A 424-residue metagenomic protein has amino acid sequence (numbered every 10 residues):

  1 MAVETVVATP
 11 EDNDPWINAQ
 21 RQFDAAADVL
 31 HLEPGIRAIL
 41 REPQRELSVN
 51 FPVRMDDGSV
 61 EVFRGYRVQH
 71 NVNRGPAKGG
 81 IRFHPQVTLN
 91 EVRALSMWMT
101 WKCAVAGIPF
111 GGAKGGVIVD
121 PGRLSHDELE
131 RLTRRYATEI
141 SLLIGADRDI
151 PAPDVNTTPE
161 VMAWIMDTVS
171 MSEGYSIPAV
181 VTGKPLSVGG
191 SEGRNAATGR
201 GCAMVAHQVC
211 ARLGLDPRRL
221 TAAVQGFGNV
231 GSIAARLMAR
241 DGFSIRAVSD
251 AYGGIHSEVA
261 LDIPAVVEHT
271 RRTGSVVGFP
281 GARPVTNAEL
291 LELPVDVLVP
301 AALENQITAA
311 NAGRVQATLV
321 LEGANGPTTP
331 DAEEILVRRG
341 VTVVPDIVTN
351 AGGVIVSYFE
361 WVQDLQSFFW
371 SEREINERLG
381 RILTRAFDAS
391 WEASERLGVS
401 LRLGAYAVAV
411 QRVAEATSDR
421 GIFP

Functional and structural regions predicted by a protein language model:
V6-N50: Short, Gly/Pro- and small/polar-rich lid/capping loops
V7-D14, V209-C210, R314-P424: Adenosine-phosphate binding glycine-rich loop
E33-I39, G107, I144-P153, Y175-A179 (+3 more regions): Flexible, glycine/charged-enriched surface loops at secondary-structure junctions
V49-P121: Glycine-rich, N-terminal phosphate-binding loop and its surrounding beta-alpha-beta segment
H84, A104-R218: Glycine/serine-rich phosphate-binding loop and adjoining beta1-alpha1 elements at the start of nucleotide-handling
P185, G190-E292: Glycine-rich phosphate/diphosphate-binding loop of Rossmann-like nucleotide-binding domains
G253-V343, V348: Rossmann-like adenosine-cofactor binding region
